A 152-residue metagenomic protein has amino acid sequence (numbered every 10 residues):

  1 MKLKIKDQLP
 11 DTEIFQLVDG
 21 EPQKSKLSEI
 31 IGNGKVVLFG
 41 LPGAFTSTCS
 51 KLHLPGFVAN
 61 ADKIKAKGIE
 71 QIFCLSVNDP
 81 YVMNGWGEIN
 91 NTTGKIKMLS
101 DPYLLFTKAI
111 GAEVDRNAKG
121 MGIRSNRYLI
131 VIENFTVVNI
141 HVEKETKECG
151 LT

Functional and structural regions predicted by a protein language model:
M1-T152: Chalcogenol-based redox active-site neighborhoods
